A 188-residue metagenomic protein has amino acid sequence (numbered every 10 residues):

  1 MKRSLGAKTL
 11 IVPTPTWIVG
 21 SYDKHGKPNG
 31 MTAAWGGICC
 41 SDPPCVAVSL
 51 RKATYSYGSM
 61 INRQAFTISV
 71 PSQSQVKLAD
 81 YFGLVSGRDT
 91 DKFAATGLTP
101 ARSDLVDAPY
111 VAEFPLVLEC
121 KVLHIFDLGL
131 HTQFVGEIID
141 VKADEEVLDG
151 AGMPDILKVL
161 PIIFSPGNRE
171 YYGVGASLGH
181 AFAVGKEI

Functional and structural regions predicted by a protein language model:
M1-I188: Basic, polyanion-binding surface patches
